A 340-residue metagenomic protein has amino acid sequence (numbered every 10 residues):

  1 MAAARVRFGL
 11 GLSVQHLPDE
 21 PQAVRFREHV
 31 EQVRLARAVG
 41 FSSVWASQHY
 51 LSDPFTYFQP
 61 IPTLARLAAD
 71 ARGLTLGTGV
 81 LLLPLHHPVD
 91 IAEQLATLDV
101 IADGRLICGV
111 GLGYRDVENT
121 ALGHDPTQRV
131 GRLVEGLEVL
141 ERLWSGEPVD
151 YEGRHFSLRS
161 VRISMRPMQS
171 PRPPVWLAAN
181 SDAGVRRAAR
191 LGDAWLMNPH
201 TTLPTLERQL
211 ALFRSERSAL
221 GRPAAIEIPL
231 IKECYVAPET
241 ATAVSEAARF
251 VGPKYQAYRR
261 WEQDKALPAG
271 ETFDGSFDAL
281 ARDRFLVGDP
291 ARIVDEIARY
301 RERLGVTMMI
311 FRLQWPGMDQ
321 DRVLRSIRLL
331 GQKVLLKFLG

Functional and structural regions predicted by a protein language model:
M1-L76, P171-P173: N-terminal beta1-alpha1-beta2 module of alpha/beta enzyme domains
A2-A4, L12, T127-I163, P204-V306 (+1 more regions): An alpha-helical appendage that flanks or caps ligand/catalytic pockets
A2-V24, P84-H155, W195-E207, A211 (+1 more regions): Flexible, glycine-rich active-site loops centered on histidine and acidic residues that chelate a metal or position
F8-L12, V44-A46, L76-T78, L106-V110 (+4 more regions): Hydrophobic faces of well-ordered beta-strands that scaffold small-molecule active sites in alpha/beta enzyme cores
L12-R27, L81-V89, Q169-N180, Y235-A237 (+1 more regions): Active-site mouth loops of central-metabolism enzymes
A36, G40, Q48, L67 (+9 more regions): Conserved, mostly hydrophobic/aromatic
S43-L67, L82, P199-L203, R312-V323: Glycine-rich, proline-tolerant flexible connector loops at the mouths of alpha/beta enzymes
Y57-T78, R132-G136, L143, I327-G340: Alpha-helix-loop-beta-strand connector modules within alpha/beta enzyme cores
